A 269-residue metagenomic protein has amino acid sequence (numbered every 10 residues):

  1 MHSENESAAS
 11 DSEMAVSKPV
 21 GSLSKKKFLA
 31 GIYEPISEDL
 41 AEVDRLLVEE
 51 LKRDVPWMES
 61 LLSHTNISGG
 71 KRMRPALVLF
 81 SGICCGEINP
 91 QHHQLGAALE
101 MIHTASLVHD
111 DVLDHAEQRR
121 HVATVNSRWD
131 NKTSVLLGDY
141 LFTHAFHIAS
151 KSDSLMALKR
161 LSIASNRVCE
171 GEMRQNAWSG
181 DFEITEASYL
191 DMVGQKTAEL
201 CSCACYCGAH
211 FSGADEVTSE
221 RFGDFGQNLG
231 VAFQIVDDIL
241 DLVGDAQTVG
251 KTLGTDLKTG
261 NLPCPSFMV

Functional and structural regions predicted by a protein language model:
M1-I102, V108, V112-S127, I163 (+2 more regions): Conserved N-terminal diphosphate/IPP-binding helix and adjacent helical/loop segment of trans-prenyltransferase domains
P56-A98, A187-L229, P263-P265: Alpha-helical phosphate/pyrophosphate-handling elements in metalloenzyme active cores
L77, A145, G171, S266: Residue-level signal for inorganic ion chemistry
R119-L141, F182-T197, E220-D224, A246-V269: Divalent-cation-assisted or electrostatically stabilized phosphate/pyrophosphate-binding catalytic cores
K132, V168-E172: Mid-bilayer segments of alpha-helical transmembrane spans in multi-pass integral membrane proteins that mediate
F146-S162: Transmembrane helix-loop-helix
